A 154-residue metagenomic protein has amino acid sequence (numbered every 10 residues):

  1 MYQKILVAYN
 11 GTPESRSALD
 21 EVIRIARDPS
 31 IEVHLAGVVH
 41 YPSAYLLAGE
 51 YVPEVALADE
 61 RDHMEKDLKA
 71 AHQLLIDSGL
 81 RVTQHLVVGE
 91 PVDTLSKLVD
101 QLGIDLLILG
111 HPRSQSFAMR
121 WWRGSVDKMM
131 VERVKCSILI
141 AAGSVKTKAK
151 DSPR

Functional and structural regions predicted by a protein language model:
M1-P53, R133: Small/aliphatic-rich secondary-structure junction motif
A18, Y45-A48, S96-K97, M119-W121 (+1 more regions): Short, well-ordered secondary-structure micro-motifs
E21, D59-A71, T94: Short, solvent-exposed amphipathic alpha-helices that sit in or adjacent to ligand/effector-binding or catalytic
R24, D100-R154: Gly/Ser-rich helix-loop-strand patches that form or flank binding pockets for ribonucleotide-derived cofactors
H34-A36, T83-V87, L139: General small-molecule cofactor/ligand-binding pocket signal
G37-K66, K148-R154: Acidic, proline/glycine-rich short linear motifs
Y51-V52, E65-L80: Phosphate/nucleotide-donor binding subsite
Q73-L107, V145-R154: Structural beta-alpha unit
